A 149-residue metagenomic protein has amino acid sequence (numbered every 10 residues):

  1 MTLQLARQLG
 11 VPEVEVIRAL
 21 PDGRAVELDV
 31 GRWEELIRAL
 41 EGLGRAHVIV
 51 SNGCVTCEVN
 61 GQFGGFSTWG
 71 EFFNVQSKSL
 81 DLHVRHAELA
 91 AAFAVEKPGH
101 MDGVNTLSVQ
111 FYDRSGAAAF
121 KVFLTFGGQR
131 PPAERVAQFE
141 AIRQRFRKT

Functional and structural regions predicted by a protein language model:
M1-T149: Eukaryotic intrinsically disordered, low-complexity regulatory linkers and tails enriched in Ser/Thr/Pro
